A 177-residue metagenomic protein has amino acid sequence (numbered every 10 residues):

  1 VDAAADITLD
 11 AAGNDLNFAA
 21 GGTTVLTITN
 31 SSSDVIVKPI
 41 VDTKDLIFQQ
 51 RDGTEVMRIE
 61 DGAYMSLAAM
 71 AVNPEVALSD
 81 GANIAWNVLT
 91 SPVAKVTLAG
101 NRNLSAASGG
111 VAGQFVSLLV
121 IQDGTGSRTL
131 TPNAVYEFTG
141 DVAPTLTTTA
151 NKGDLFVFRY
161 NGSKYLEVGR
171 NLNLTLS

Functional and structural regions predicted by a protein language model:
V1-A4, T8-A12, L16-G21, V25-S31 (+15 more regions): Beta-strand-rich, repetitive solenoid scaffolds
R102-L104: Secreted extracellular polysaccharide-interacting domains
V111-G113: Extended extracellular/luminal ectodomain segments enriched in beta-structured repeat modules
N151: A short, highly charged nucleic-acid-interacting micro-segment common to nuclease and nuclease-linked defense proteins
N173-S177: Short, intrinsically disordered N-terminal pre-domain segments
